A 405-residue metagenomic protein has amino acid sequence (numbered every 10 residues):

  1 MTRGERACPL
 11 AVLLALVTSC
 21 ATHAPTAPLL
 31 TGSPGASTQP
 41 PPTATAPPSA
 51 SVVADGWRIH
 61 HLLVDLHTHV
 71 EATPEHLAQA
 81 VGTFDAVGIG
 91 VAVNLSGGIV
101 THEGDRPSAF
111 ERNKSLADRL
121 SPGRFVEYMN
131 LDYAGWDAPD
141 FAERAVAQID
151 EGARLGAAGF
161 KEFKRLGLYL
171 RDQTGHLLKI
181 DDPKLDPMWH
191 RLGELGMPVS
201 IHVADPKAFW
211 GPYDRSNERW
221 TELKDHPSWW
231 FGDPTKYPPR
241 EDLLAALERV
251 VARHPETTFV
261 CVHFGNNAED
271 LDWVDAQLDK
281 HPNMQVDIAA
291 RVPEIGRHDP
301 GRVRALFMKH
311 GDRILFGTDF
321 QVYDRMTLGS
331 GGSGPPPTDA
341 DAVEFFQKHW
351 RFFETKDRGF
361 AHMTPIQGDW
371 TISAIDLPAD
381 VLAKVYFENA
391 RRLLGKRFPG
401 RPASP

Functional and structural regions predicted by a protein language model:
M1-L10: Bacterial N-terminal signal peptides that target proteins for export
V17-S19: C-terminal motif of bacterial Sec signal peptides marking the signal peptidase cleavage site
A21-H23: Bacterial signal peptide processing site
A27-G123: An N-terminally biased module of ancient metal coordination in phosphate/nucleic-acid-related enzymes
A50, A54, P107-F231, P282-Q285 (+1 more regions): Active-site gating/metal-coordination segments in enzymes
V64-T68, V91-N94, F125-M129, F160-E162 (+4 more regions): Hydrophobic faces of well-ordered beta-strands that scaffold small-molecule active sites in alpha/beta enzyme cores
T68-L77, G98-F110, A134-E143, L170 (+4 more regions): Acidic-and-aromatic substrate-binding clefts and catalytic sites of carbohydrate-active enzymes
P74, F231, T235, E241-R249 (+1 more regions): H/E-rich (His + Asp/Glu) clusters that bind or coordinate divalent metals
